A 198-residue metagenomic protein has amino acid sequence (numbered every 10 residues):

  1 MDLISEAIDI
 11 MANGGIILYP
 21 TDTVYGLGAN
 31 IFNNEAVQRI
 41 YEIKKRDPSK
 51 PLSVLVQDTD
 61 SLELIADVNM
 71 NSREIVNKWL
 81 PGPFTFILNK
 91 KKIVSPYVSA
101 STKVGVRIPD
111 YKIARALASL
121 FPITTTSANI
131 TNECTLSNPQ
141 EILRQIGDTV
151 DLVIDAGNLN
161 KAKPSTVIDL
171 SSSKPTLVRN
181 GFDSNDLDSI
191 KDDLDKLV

Functional and structural regions predicted by a protein language model:
M1-V198: Active-site-adjacent structural elements in enzyme catalytic cores
